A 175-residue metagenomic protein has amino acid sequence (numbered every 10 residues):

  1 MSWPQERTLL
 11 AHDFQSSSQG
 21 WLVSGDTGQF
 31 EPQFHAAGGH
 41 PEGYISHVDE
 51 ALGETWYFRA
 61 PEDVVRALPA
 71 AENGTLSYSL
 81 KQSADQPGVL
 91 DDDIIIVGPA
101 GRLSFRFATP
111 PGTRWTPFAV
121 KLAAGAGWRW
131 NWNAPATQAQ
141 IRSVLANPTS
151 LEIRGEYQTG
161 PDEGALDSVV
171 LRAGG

Functional and structural regions predicted by a protein language model:
M1-R7: Bacterial Sec-dependent N-terminal signal peptides
D13-E50: Extracellular glycan-recognition surfaces and repeat-rich motifs
E54-S77, D85-G88, T109-G112, I141-N147: Extracellular/lumenal carbohydrate-interaction signature centered on repeated Trp-anchored short motifs
L76-L80, T149-G155: Extracellular beta-strand-rich recognition modules
S83-G98: Beta-strand acidic-aromatic groove motif in beta-rich domains, primarily in extracellular
A100-R142: Extracellular carbohydrate recognition and processing domains and analogous Trp-centered ligand-binding platforms
S143-L145, E156-A173: Extracellular carbohydrate recognition
